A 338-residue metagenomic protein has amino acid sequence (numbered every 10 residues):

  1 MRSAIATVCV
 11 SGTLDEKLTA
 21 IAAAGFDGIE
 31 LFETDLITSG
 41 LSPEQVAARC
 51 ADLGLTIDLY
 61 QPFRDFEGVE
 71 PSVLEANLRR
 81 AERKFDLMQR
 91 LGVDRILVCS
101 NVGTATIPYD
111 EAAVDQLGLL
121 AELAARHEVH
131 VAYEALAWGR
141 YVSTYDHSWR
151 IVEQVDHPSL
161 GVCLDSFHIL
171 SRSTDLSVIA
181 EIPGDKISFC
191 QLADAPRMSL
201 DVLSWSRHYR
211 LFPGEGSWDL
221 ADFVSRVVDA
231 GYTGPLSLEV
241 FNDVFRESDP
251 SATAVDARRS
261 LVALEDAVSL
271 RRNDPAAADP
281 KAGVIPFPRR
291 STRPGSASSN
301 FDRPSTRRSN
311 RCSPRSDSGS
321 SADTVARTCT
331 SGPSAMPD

Functional and structural regions predicted by a protein language model:
M1-V8, D274-T306: N-terminal beta-strand motif that seeds the catalytic metal site of vicinal oxygen chelate
I5, I21, I29, C50 (+9 more regions): Conserved, mostly hydrophobic/aromatic
V8-D15, F32-P43, D65-E75, G103-P108 (+4 more regions): Acidic-and-aromatic substrate-binding clefts and catalytic sites of carbohydrate-active enzymes
D15, E67-G161, A252, E265-R271: Active-site acidic/histidine proton-transfer and metal-coordination neighborhood in alpha/beta enzyme cores
D15-T34, K84, L91-G92, C312-S321: Catalytic domains of carbohydrate-active enzymes, especially glycoside hydrolases
L18-A23, T38-L59, R79-G92, G118-R126 (+3 more regions): Acidic (Asp/Glu)-rich catalytic clusters
G28-I29, Y60, L119-S217: Acidic/histidine-rich catalytic cores of soluble enzymes
D35, P294, N300-P337: Core segments of cupin and vicinal oxygen chelate
